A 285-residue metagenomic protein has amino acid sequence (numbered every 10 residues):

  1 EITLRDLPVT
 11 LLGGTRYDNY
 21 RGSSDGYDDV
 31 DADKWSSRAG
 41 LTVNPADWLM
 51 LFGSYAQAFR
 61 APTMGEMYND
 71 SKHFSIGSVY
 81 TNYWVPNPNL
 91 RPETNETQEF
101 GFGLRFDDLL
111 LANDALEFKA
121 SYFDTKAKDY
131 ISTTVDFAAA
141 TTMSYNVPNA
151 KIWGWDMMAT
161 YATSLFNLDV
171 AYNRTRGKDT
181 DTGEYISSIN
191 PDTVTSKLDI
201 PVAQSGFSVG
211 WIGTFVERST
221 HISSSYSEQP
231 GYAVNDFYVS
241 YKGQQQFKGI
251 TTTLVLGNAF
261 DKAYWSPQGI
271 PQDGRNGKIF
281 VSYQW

Functional and structural regions predicted by a protein language model:
E1, K34-V43, S75-G77, F100 (+3 more regions): Feature captures outer-membrane beta-barrel proteins of Gram-negative bacteria and organelles
E1-D25, A32-R38, T42, Y161-N173: Surface-exposed extracellular loop regions of Gram-negative outer-membrane beta-barrel proteins
E1-R5, T42-N44, W48, E93 (+5 more regions): Structural signature of outer-membrane beta-barrel channels/translocons
T3-L11, L110-D129, T141-I222, T251 (+2 more regions): Gram-negative outer-membrane beta-barrel transporters
T15-S23, D31-S37, Y55-F59, T94-Q98 (+9 more regions): Transmembrane beta-barrel architecture of outer-membrane proteins
S23-A32, G65-D70, S78, Y130-A138 (+3 more regions): Outer-membrane beta-barrel translocator domains and adjoining extracellular loop/strand segments of Gram-negative
V30, G40-N44, W48-L49, Q57-K119 (+3 more regions): Outer-membrane beta-barrel signature, preferentially recognizing the C-terminal barrel domain of Gram-negative
F59-R60, E66, K126-K128, T133 (+4 more regions): C-terminal beta-signal and adjacent terminal beta-strands/loops of Gram-negative outer-membrane beta-barrel proteins
